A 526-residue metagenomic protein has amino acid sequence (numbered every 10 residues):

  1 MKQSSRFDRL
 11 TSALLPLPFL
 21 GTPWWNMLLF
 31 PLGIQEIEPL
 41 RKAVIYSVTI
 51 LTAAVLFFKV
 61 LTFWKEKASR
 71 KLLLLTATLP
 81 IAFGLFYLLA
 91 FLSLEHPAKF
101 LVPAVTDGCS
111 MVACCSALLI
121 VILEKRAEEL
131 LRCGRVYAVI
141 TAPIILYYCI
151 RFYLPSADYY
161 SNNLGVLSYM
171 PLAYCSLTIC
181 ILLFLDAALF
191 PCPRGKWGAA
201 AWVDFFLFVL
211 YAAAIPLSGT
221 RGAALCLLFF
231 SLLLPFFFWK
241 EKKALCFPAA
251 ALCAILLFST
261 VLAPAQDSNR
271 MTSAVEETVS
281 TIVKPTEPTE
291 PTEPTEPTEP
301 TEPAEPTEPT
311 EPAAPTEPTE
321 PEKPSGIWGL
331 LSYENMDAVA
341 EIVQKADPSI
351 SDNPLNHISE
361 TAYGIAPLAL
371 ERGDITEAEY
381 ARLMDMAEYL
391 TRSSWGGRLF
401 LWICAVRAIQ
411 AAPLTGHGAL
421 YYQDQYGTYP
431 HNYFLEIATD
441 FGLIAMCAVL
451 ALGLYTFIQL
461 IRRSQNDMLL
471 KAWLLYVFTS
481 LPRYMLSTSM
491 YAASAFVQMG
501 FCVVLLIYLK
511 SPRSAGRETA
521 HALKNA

Functional and structural regions predicted by a protein language model:
M1-T62, F83-L94: N-terminal signal-anchor transmembrane segment
Q3-L10, K59-A77, E128-E129, A187-F205 (+2 more regions): Membrane-interface helix-loop-helix junctions at transmembrane boundaries of multi-pass membrane enzymes, predominantly
R41, F205-F237, S259-S273, K323-D352 (+2 more regions): Helix-loop-helix junctions and helix-breaking kinks within/between transmembrane helices of multi-pass membrane
A43-T49, T76-Y87, P97-I122, Y169-L177: Aromatic-anchored transmembrane helix interface
E128-A157, Y169-K240, P248-C253, F258-D267 (+3 more regions): Alpha-helical transmembrane segments of multi-pass inner-membrane proteins
S231, L470-R483, M490-A526: Transmembrane alpha-helices of multi-pass inner-membrane enzymes
T286, T319-T428, F434, F441-C447: TM-adjacent membrane-interface loops and short helices in multi-pass inner/ER membrane proteins
F441-L481: Hydrophobic transmembrane alpha-helices and their immediate junctions
